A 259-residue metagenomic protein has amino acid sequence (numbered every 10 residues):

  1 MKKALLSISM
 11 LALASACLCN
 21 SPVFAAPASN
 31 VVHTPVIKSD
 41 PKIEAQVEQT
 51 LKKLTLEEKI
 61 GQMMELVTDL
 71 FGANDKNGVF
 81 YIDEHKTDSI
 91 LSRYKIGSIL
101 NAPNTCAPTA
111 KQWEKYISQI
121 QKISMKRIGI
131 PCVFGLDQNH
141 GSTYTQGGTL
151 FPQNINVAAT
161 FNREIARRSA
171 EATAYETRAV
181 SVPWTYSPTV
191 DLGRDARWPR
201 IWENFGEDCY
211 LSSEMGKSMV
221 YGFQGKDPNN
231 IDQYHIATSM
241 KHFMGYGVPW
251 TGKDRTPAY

Functional and structural regions predicted by a protein language model:
M1-A4: Positively charged n-region of N-terminal signal peptides that target proteins for export
I8-N20: Bacterial N-terminal signal peptides
P22-Y259: Glycoside hydrolase catalytic-domain context in secreted enzymes
